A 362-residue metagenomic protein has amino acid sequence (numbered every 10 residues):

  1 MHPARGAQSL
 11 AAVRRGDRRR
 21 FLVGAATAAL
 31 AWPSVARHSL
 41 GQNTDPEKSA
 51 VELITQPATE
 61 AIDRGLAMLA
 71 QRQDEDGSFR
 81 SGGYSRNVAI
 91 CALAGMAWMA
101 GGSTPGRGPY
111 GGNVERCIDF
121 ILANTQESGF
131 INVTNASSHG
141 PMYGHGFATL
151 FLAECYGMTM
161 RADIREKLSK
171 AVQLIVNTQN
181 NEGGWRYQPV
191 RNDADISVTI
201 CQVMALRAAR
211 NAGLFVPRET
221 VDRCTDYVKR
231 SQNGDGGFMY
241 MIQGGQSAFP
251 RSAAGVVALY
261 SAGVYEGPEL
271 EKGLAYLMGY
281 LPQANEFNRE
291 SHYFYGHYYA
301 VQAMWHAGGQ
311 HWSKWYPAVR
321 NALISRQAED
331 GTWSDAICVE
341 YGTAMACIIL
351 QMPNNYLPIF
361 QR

Functional and structural regions predicted by a protein language model:
M1-D17, A25-W32: N-terminal secretory signal peptides
L10-V13, Q71-G83: Asp/Glu-centered strand-loop micro-motifs enriched in Gly/Pro and often flanked by an aromatic residue
L22, Q42-R64, S78-N113, Q126-Q173 (+3 more regions): An alpha-helical repeat/solenoid feature that recognizes helix-turn-helix modules
A36-G41: Boundary at the C-terminal end of the N-terminal hydrophobic targeting segment
L69, Q73-G77, I121-Q126: A non-catalytic alpha/beta surface segment that caps or lines the substrate-entry region of metallo-dependent hydrolase
G111, I118-F120: Active-site-surrounding "flap" and adjacent substrate/cofactor-binding loops of secreted or lumenal enzymes, prototyped
I324-A328: Predominantly the C-terminal beta-signal and adjacent terminal strand-loop region of outer-membrane beta-barrel
